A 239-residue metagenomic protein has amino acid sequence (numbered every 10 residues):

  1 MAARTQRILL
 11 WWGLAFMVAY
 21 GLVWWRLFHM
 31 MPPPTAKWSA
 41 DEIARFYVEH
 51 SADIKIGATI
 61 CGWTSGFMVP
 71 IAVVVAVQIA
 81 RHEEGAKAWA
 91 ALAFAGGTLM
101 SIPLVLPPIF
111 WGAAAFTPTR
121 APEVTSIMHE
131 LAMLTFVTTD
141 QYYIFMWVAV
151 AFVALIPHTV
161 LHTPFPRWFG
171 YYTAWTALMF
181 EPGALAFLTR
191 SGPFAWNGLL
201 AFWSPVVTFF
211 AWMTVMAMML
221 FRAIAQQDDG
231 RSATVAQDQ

Functional and structural regions predicted by a protein language model:
M1-Q239: Hydrophobic, aromatic-enriched alpha-helical segments typical of multi-pass transmembrane helices
